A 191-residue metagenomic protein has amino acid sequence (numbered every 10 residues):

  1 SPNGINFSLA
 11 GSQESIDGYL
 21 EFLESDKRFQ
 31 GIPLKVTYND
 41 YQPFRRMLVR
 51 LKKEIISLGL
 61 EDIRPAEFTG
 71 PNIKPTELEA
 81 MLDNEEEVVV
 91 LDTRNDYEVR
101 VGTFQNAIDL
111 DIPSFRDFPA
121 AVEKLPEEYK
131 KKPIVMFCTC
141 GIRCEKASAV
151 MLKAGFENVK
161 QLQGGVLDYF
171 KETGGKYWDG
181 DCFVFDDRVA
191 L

Functional and structural regions predicted by a protein language model:
S1-P71, N84, V88, R94-I134 (+1 more regions): Rhodanese-like catalytic fold shared by cysteine-dependent sulfurtransferases and DSP/PTP-type phosphatases
M81: Internal glycine-rich flexible loops
